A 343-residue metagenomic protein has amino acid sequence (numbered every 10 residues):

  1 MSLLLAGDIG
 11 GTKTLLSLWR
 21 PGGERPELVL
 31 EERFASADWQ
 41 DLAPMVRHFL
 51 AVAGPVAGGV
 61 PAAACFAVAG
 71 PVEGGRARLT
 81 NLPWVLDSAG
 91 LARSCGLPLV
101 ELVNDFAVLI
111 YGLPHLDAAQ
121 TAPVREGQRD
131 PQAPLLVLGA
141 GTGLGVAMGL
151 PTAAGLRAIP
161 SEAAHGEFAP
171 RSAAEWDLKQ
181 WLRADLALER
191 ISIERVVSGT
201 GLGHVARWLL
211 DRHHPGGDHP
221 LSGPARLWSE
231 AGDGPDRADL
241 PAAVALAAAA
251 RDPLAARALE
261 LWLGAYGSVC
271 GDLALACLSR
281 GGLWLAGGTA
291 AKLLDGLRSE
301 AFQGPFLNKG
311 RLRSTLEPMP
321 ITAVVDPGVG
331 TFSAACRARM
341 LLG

Functional and structural regions predicted by a protein language model:
M1-G58, Q180-G343: ATP-binding/phosphotransfer module of carbohydrate and carboxylate kinases, centering on a glycine-rich
L4-D8, P61-C65, E101, L135-G139 (+1 more regions): Short glycine-aspartate micro-motif
T14, P71-E73, G143-A147, H204 (+1 more regions): Short, acidic Gly/Pro/Ser/Thr-rich loop/turn segments
F34-S36, L79-P83, E101-V108, E126-D130 (+3 more regions): Active-site nucleophile and cofactor-binding loops and adjacent substrate-binding regions of central metabolic enzymes
P44, A89, V108, T142-V146 (+3 more regions): Residues on a specific face of well-ordered alpha-helices
G54-L102, A107-A122, V137, A291-D295: Short beta-strand-loop/turn "lid" adjacent to the catalytic site in phosphate-handling enzymes
D117-Q128, G203, A338-G343: Short, electropositive alpha-helical surface patch
P123-E126, P131-R195, G199, L294 (+2 more regions): Glycine-rich phosphate-binding loop of actin/hexokinase-like ATP-binding domains
